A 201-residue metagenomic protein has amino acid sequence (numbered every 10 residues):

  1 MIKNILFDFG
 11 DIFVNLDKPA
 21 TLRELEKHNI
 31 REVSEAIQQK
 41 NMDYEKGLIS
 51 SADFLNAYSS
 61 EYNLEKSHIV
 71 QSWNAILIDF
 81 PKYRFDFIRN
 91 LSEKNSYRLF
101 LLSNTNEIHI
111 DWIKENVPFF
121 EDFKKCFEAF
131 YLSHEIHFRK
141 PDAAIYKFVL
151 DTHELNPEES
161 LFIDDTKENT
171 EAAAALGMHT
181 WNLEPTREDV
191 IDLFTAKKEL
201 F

Functional and structural regions predicted by a protein language model:
M1-K3, K114, P118-F201: Asp-based, Mg2+/Mn2+-dependent phosphohydrolase catalytic module
M1-Q38, K46, S60-E61, A175-L176: Active-site neighborhood of HAD-like aspartate-dependent phosphohydrolases
D8-D11, G47, L91, L101 (+2 more regions): Generic structural signal for small/hydrophobic residues in well-ordered secondary structure, especially within
I12-F13, K18-P19, T105-H109, I136-H137 (+2 more regions): Short, solvent-exposed loop/turn segments at secondary-structure junctions
A20, Q39, D53, A57 (+4 more regions): Alpha-helical elements of Rossmann-like donor-binding domains used by nucleotide-donor carbohydrate transfer enzymes
H28-Q38, N63-W73, P157, F201: Short, surface-exposed acidic
D43-Q71: A metal-dependent, Asp-based hydrolase signature
H68-L102, D111, A143: Short, acidic loop-to-helix structural element flanking the phosphoryl-transfer center in phosphate-processing enzymes
